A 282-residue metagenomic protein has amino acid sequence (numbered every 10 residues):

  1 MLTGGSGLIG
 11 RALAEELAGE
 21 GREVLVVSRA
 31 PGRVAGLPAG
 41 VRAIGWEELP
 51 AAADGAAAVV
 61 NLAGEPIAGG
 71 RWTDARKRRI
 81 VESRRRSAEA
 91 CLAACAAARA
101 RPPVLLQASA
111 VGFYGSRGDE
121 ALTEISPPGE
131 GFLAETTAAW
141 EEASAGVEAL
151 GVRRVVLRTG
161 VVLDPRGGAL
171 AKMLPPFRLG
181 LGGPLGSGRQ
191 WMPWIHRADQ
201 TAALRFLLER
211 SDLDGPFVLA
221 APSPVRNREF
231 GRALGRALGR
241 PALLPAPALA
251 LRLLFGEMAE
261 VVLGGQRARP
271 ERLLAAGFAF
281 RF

Functional and structural regions predicted by a protein language model:
M1-E20: N-terminal Rossmann NAD(P)H-binding glycine-rich loop of SDR-like oxidoreductase domains
R33-A90: NAD(P)H-binding glycine-rich loop region in Rossmannoid oxidoreductase-like domains and their noncatalytic homologs
E89-G131: Conserved Rossmann-fold NAD(P)-dependent oxidoreductase catalytic core, especially the SDR/UDP-sugar
S109-A110, E142-P165: Conserved beta-loop-beta element that borders a ligand/cofactor-binding pocket
A138, L150-V152, L163-K172, L207-F217: Glycine/proline-rich active-site loop of Rossmann-fold NAD(P)-dependent oxidoreductases
L174-G183, R189-V225: Alpha-helical substrate-binding/gating segment
A203, L207-E257: Mid/C-terminal beta-alpha module of Rossmann-like enzyme folds, strongest in SDR-family dehydrogenases/epimerases
E260-F282: C-terminal amphipathic/interface module of NAD(P)-dependent oxidoreductases and related NAD-binding regulators
